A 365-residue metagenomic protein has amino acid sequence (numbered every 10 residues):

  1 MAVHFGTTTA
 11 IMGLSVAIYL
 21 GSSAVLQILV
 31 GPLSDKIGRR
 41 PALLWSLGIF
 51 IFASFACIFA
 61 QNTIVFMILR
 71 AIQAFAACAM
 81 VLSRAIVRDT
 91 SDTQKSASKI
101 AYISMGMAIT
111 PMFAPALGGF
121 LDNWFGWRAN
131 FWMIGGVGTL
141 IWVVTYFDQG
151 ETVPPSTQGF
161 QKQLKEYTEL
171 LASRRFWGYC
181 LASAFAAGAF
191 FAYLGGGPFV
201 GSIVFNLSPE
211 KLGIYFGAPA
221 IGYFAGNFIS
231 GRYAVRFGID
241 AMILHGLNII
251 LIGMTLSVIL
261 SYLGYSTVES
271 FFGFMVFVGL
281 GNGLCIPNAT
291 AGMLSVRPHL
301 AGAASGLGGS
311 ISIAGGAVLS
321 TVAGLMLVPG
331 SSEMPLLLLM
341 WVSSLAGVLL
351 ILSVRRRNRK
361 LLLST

Functional and structural regions predicted by a protein language model:
M1-V25: Extracellular/periplasmic helix-loop-helix junction of adjacent transmembrane segments in MFS-like secondary
A24-I64: Conserved MFS/SLC helix-loop-helix module at the cytosolic interface between two early adjacent transmembrane helices
I49-A56, I64-I72, E269-M275: Paired small-residue
T63, L69-I109: Cytoplasmic helix-loop-helix junction between adjacent transmembrane helices in 12-TM secondary transporters
V65, T93, A101-F147: Helix-loop-helix hairpin linking two adjacent transmembrane segments in secondary transporters
G136-P155, L350-V354: C-terminal membrane-cytosol helix-exit motif in multi-pass small-molecule transporters
G150-C180: Juxtamembrane intracellular "pre-TM" segments in multi-pass secondary transporters
L294-G330, M340: A late C-terminal transmembrane helix in Major Facilitator Superfamily
